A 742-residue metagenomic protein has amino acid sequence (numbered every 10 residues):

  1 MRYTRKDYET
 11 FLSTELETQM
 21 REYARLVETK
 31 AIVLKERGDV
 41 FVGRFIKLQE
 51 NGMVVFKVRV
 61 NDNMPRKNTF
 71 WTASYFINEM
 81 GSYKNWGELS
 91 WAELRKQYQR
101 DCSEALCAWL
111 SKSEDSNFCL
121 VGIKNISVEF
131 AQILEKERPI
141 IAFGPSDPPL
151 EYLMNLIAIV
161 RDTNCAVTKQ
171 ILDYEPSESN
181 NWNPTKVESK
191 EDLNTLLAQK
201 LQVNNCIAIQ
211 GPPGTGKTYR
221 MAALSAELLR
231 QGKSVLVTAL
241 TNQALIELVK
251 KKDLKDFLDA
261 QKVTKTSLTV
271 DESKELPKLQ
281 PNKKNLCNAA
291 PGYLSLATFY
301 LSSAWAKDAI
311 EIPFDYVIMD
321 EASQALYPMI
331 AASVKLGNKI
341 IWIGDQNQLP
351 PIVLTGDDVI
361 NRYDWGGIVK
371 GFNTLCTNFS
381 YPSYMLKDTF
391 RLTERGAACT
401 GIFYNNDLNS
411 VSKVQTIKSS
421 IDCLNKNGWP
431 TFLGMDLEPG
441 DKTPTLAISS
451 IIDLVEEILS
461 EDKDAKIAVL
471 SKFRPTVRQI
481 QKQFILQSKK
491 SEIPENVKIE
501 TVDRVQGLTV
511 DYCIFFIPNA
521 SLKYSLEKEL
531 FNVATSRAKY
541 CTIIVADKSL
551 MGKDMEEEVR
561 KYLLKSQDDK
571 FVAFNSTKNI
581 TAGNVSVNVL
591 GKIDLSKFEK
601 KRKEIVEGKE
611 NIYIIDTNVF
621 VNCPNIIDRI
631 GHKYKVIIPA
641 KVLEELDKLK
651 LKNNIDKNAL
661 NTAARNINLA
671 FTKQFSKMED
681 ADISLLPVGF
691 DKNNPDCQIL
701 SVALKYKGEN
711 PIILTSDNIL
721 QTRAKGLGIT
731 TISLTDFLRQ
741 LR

Functional and structural regions predicted by a protein language model:
M1-E88, L470-R478, K482-I485: Accessory interdomain/linker segments of ATP-dependent helicases and helicase-like nucleic-acid enzymes that mediate
R2-D7, F11, N61-Q202, L258-T266 (+4 more regions): Pre-ATPase regulatory/linker segments immediately N-terminal to the P-loop/RecA-like helicase/translocase core
I209, V237: Hydrophobic anchor at the beta1->P-loop junction of P-loop NTPases
K217: Conserved lysine of the Walker
R220, L224: Hydrophobic positions on the alpha1 helix immediately C-terminal to the Walker A/P-loop
Q231, A239-Q243, Y300-M319, S323-I612 (+6 more regions): Conserved helicase motor core of SF1/SF2 NTP-dependent helicases
Q243-S273, Q483-S491: Conserved helix-turn-beta segment of the N-terminal RecA-like "Helicase ATP-binding" lobe in SF1/SF2 helicases
D256-L301, E500-T501: Inter-Walker segment of RecA-like/P-loop motor cores
